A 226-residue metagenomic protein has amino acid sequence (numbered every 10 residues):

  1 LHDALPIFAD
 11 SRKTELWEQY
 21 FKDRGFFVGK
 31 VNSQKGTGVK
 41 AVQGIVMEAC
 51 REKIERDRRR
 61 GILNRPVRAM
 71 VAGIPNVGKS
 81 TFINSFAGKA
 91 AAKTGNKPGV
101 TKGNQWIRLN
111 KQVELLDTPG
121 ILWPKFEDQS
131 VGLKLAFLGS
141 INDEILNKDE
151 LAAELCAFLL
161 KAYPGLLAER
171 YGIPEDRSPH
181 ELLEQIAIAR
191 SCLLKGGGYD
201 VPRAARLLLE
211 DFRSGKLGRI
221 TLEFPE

Functional and structural regions predicted by a protein language model:
L1, F26-F27, S33, G95-E226: Helix-rich effector regions associated with P-loop NTPase G domains
A9-G73, A91: Canonical P-loop GTPase G-domain recognition
E18-Y20, G88, V131-L135: Glycine-rich, phosphate-binding/catalytic loops in enzymes
K22, F26, G44-I54, V77 (+4 more regions): Non-catalytic alpha-helical coupling and interface elements of nucleotide-dependent molecular machines and regulators
K53-D57, N84, A90-N96, A162-L167: Short, structured loop/turn "capping" segments at alpha-beta junctions
A69-G88, T118: Glycine-rich phosphate-binding P-loop
